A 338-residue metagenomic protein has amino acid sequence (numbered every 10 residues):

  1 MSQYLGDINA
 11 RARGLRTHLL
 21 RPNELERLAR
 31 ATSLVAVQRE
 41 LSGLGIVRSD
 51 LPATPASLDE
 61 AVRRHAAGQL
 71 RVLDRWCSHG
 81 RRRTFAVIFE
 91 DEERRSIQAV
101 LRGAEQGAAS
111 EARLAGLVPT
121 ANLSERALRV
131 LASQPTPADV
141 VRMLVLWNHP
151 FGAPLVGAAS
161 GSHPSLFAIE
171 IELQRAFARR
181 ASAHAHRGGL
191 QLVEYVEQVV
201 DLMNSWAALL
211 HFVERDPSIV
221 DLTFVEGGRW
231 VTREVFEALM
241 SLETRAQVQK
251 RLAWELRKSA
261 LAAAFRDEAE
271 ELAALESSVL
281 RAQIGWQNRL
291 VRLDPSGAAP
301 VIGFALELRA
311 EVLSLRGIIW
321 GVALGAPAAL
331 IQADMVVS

Functional and structural regions predicted by a protein language model:
M1-S338: N-terminal domain-start signal
